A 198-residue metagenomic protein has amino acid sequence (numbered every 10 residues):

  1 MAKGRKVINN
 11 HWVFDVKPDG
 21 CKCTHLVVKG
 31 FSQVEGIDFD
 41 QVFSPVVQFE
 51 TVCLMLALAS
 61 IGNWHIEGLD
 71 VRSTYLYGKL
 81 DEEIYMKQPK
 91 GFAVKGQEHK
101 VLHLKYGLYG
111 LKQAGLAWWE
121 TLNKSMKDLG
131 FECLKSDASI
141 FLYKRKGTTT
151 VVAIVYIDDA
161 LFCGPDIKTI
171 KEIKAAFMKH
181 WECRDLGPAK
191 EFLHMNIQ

Functional and structural regions predicted by a protein language model:
M1-Q198: Long, low-complexity, charge-biased intrinsically disordered regions
